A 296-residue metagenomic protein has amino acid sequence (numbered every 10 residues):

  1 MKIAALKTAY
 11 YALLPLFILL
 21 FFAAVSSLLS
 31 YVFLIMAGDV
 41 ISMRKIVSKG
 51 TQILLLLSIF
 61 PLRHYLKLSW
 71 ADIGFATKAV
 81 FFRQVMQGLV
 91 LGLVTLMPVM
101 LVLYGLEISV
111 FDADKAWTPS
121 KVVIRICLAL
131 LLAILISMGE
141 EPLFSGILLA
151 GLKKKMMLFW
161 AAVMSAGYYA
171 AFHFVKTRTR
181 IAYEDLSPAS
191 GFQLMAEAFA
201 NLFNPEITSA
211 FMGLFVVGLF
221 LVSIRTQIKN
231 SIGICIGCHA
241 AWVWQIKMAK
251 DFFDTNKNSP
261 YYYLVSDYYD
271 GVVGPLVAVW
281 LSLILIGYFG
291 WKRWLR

Functional and structural regions predicted by a protein language model:
F17-R63, R83-G88, A113-L128, D267-W280: Alpha-helical transmembrane segments in multi-pass membrane proteins
L19-S27, L96-V102, A166-V175, A240-F252: Aromatic-anchored segments of alpha-helical transmembrane domains
L34-I46, W70-G139, L149-A150, K154-K155 (+3 more regions): Juxtamembrane helix-loop-helix connectors linking adjacent transmembrane helices in multi-pass membrane enzymes
K49, V85, L89, L93 (+6 more regions): Residue-level signature of the transmembrane alpha-helical core of multi-pass small-molecule transporters
I124-G139, A196-V217, D270-L283: Hydrophobic alpha-helical transmembrane segments
G139-A171, V175-F192, R225-S231: Membrane-interface helix/loop boundary segments of multi-pass membrane proteins
F203, C238-R296: C-terminal membrane module of polytopic membrane proteins
G213-K229: Alpha-helical transmembrane segments in multipass membrane proteins, preferentially the mid-helix core
